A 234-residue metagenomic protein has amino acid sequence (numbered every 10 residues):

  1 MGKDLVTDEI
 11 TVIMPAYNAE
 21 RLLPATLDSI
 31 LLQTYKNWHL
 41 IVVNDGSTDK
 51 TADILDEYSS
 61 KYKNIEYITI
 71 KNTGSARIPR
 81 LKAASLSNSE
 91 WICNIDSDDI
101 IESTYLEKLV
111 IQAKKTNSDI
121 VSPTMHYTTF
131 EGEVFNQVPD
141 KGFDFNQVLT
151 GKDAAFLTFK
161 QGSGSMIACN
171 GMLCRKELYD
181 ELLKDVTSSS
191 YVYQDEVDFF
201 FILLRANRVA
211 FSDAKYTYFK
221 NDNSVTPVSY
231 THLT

Functional and structural regions predicted by a protein language model:
T7-I10, L31-V42, K50, K63-E66: Short loop->beta transition adjacent to catalytic acidic/histidine clusters or analogous donor-positioning motifs
A19-L32: Short, well-formed alpha-helical segments that are part of the catalytic scaffolds of diverse glycosyltransferases
N44-D53, N72: A conserved acidic beta->alpha catalytic loop
K50, D99-Q112: Acidic donor-binding/catalytic loop of UDP-sugar-dependent glycosyltransferases, especially processive GT2
I70-S87: Glycine-rich, basic loop-to-helix element that forms the pyrophosphate-binding segment of sugar-nucleotide handling
I92: Short aromatic/hydrophobic "clamp" motif used to bind/position activated sugar donors
L106-Q137: Conserved donor NDP-sugar-binding/catalytic core segment of glycosyltransferases
G151-Y230: Conserved nucleotide-sugar donor-binding catalytic segment
